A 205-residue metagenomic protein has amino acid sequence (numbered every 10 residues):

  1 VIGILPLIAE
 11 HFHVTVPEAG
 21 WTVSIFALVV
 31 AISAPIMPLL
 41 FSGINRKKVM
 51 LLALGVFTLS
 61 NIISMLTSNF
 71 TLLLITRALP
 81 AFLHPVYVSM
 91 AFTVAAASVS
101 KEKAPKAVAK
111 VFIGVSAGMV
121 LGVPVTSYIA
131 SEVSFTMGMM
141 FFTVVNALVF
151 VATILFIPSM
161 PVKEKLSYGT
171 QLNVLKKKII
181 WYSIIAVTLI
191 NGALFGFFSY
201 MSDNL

Functional and structural regions predicted by a protein language model:
V1-V16, A34-M37, F197-S202: Extracytoplasmic
A27-P35, M119-V120: Residue-level signature of mid-helix packing/kink "hotspots" within the transmembrane helices of 12-pass Major
I32-S68: Conserved MFS/SLC helix-loop-helix module at the cytosolic interface between two early adjacent transmembrane helices
S60, T71-L79: Paired small-residue
L72, K101, K110-L155, Y200 (+1 more regions): Helix-loop-helix hairpin linking two adjacent transmembrane segments in secondary transporters
T76-G114: Cytoplasmic helix-loop-helix junction between adjacent transmembrane helices in 12-TM secondary transporters
P158-I184: Juxtamembrane intracellular "pre-TM" segments in multi-pass secondary transporters
W181-L205: Extracytoplasmic gate region of multi-pass secondary transporters
